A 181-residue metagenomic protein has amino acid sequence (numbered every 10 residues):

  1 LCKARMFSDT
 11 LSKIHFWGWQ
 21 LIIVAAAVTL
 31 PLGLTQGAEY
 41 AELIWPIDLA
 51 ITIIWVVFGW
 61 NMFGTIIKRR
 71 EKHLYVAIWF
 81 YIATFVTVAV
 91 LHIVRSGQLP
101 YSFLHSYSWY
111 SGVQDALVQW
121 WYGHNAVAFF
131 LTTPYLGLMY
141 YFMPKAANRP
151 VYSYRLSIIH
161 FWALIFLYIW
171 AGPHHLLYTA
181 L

Functional and structural regions predicted by a protein language model:
L1-C2, F58-G64, T133-A147: Transmembrane alpha-helical segments in integral membrane proteins
L1-H73, S96, P100-S108, Y168-L181: Membrane-interface helix-loop-helix modules in multi-pass inner-membrane proteins
A4-Q20, H73-I82, N148-L164: Membrane-interfacial loop-to-transmembrane alpha-helix junctions, especially the N-terminal start
W19-I23, Y81-F85, A89, N125 (+3 more regions): Alpha-helical transmembrane spans of integral membrane proteins, capturing the lipid-embedded, hydrophobic core of TM
Y40-L49, G112-A128: Short aromatic-rich membrane-water interface segments that cap or initiate transmembrane helices in multi-pass membrane
E71-I78, F85-Y122, P134-Y135, M139-M143: Juxtamembrane/interfacial segments at transmembrane-helix boundaries in multi-pass membrane proteins
T132, P150-L181: Membrane-embedded translocation segments of transport machinery
